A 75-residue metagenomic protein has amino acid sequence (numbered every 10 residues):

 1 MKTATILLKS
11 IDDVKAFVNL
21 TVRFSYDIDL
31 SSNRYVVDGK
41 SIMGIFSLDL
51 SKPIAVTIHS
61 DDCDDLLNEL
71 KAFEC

Functional and structural regions predicted by a protein language model:
M1-L8: Short glycine-/aliphatic-rich beta-strand segments at the starts of folded cytosolic domains
I6, R34, H59: Glycine- and other small-residue-rich loops at beta-strand/loop junctions that grip anionic moieties
I11-D27, Y35-L50, L66: Amphipathic alpha-helical interaction surfaces in cytosolic regulatory modules
S47-C75: C-terminal structural segments of small proteins and small subunits
